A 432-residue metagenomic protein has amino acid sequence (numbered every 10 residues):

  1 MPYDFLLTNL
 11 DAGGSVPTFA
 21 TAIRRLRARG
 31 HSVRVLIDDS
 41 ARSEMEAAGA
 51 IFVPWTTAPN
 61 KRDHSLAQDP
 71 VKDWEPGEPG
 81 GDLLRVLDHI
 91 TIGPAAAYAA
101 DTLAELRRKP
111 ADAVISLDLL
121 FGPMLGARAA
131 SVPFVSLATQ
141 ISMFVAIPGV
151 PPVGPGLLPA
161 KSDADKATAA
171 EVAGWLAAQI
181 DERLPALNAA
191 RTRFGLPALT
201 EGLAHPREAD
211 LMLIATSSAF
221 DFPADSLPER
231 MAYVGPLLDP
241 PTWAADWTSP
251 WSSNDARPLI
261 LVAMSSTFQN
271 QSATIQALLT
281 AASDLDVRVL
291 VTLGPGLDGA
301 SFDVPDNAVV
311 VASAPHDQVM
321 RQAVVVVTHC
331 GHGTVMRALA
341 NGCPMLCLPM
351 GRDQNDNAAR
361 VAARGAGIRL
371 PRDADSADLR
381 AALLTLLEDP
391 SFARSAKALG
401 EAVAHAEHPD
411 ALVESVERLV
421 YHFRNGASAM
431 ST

Functional and structural regions predicted by a protein language model:
M1-W55: N-terminal subdomain of nucleotide-sugar transferases
I51, W55-P110, K166-A169: Phosphate/nucleotide-donor binding subsite
T91-A167, A219-D221: Conserved nucleotide-sugar donor-interacting segment of glycosyltransferase catalytic cores, predominantly GT-B
K109, D378-T432: C-terminal amphipathic helix plus adjacent low-complexity, charged tail appended to glycosyltransferase catalytic
A113-V114, V311-R360: A donor-sugar binding/catalytic signature common to diverse glycosyltransferases and related nucleotide-sugar
P185-P236: Long, low-complexity segments enriched in small/aliphatic residues
T216-V325: Donor-nucleotide binding loops and adjacent catalytic segments primarily of GT-B fold Leloir glycosyltransferases
R352-A382, S391-R394: Change "using UDP/GDP/dTDP sugars" to "using nucleotide sugars
